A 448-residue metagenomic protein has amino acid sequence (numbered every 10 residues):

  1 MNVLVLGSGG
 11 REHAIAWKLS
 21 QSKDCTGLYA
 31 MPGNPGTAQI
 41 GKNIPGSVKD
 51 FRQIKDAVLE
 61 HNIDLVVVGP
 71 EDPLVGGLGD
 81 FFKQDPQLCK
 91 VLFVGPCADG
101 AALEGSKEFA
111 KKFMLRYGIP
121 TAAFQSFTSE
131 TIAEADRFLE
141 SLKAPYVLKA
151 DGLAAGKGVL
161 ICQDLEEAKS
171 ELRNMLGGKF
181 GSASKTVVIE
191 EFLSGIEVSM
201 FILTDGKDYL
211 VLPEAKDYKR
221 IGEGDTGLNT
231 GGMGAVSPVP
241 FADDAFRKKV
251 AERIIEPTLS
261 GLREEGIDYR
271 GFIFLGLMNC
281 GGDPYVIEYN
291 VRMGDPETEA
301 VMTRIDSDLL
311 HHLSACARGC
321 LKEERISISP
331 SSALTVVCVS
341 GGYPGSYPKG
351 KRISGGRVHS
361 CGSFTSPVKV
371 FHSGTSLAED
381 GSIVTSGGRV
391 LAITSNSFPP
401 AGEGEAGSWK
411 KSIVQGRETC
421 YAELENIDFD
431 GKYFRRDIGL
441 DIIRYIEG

Functional and structural regions predicted by a protein language model:
M1-P96: ATP-binding N-terminal substructure of ATP-dependent carboxylate-amine bond-forming enzymes
L4-V5, G105-V187, P240-E256: Active-site nucleotide/adenylate-binding loops and adjacent lid/helix of ATP-dependent enzymes
L78-S106, A110-Q125: Glycine/small-residue-rich loop that forms an oxyanion/phosphate-binding "nest" at active or ligand-binding sites
G156-G158, L334, G388-I393: Short amphipathic alpha-helical segments
G158-T298: Internal nucleotide-binding/catalytic subdomain
A251-I273, N290-H359, T365, S373 (+1 more regions): Active-site "cap" helix and flanking loop/linker of ATP-utilizing ligase/carboxylase catalytic domains
T375-A378, T385-P400, E405-G448: Generic C-terminus detector
